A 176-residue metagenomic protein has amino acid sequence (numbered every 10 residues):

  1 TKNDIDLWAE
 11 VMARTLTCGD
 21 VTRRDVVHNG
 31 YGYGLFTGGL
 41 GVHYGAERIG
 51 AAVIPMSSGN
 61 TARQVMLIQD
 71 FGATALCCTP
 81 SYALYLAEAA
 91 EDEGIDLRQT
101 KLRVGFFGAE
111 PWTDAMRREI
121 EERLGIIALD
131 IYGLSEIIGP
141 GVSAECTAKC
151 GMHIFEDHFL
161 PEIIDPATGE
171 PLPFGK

Functional and structural regions predicted by a protein language model:
T1-D20: Conserved structural elements of the adenylate-forming
K2, G32-G34, S81-Y82: Short glycine-enriched loops at secondary-structure junctions
N3-D4, G45-A46, A148-K149: A glycine- and small-aliphatic-rich helix-loop capping segment at beta-alpha/alpha-beta transitions that lines
M12, H43, R117: Generic structural marker for isolated residues within well-ordered, non-membrane alpha-helices of soluble domains
T15-V53: Conserved AMP-binding loop of ANL adenylate-forming enzymes
I49-K176: Active-site glycine/GP-rich loop and adjacent strand/helix microenvironment that borders small-molecule binding pockets
